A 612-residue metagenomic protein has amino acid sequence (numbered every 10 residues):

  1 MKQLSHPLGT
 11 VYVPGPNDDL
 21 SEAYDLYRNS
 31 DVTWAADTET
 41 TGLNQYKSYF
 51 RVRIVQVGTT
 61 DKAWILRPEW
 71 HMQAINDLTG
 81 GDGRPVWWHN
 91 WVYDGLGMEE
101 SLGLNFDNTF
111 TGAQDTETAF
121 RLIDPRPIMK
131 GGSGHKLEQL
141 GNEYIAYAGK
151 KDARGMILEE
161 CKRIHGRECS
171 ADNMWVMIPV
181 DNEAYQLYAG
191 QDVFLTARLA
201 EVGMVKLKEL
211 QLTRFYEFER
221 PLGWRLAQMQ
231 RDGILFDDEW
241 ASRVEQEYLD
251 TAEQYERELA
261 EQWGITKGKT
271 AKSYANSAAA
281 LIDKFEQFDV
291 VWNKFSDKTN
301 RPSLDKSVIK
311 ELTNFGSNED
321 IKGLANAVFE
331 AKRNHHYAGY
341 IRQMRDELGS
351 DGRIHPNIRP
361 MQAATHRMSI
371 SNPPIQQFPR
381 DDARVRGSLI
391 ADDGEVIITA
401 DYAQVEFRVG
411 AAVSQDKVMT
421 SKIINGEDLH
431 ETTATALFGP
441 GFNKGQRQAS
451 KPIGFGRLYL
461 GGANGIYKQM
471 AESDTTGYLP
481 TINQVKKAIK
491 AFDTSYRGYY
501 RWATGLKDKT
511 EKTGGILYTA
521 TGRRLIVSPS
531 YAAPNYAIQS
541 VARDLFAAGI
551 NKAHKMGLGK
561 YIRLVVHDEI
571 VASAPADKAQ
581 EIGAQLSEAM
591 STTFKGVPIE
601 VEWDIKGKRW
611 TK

Functional and structural regions predicted by a protein language model:
M1-E22, R28, A35-T40, N44 (+9 more regions): Conserved "right-hand" nucleotidyltransferase catalytic core of DNA-directed polymerases
K2-G15, N44-L207, E431-L437: Active-site-proximal helix-loop-helix substrate-binding element of RNase H-like nuclease domains
T40-G42, V92, T118, Q404 (+1 more regions): Short, glycine/acidic-enriched loop or turn micro-motifs at the edges of active sites
Q45-Q56, W64, T399, E406-G441: Metal-dependent catalytic core segments for phosphate chemistry
Q73, D577-A584: Short, conserved charged micro-motifs
R231, V290-W292, K310, S317 (+6 more regions): Conserved catalytic core of nucleic-acid polymerases
A572-A576: Short beta-strand-to-loop capping motifs
S587-V597: A common structural junction motif
